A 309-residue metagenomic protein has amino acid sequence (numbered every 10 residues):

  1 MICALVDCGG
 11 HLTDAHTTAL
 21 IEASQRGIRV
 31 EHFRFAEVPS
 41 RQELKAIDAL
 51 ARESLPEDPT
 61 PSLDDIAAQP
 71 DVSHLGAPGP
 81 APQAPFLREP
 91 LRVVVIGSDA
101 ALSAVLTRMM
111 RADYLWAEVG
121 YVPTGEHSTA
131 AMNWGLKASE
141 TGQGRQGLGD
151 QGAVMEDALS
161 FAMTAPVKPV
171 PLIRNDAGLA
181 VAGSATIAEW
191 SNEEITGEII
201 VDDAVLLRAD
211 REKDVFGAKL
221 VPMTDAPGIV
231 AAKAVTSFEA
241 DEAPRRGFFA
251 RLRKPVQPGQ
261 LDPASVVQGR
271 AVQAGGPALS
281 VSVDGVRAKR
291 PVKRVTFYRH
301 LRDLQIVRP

Functional and structural regions predicted by a protein language model:
M1-G27: N-terminal amphipathic/basic leader segments beginning at the initiator methionine
A4, H11-D14, H32-E89, I96-R108 (+2 more regions): Catalytic core of DAGKc-family lipid kinases
A15-A19, V105-T107, M132, V283-R287 (+1 more regions): Short, glycine/acidic-enriched capping/hinge loops at junctions between secondary-structure elements
E22-A23, R108-R111: A generic secondary-structure signal
D262-P309: Extended, charged low-complexity segments that frequently continue into or abut oligomerization scaffolds
